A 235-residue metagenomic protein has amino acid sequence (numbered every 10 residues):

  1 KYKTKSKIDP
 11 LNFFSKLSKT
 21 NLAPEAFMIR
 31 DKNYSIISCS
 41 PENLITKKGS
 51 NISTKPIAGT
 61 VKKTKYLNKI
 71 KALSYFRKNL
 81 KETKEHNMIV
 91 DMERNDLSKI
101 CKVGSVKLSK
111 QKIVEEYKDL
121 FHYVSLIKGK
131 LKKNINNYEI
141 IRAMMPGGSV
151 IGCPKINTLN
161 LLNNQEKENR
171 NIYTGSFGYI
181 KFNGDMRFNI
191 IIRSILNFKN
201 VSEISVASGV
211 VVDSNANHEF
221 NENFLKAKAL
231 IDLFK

Functional and structural regions predicted by a protein language model:
K1-K235: Extended alpha-helical targeting/anchoring segments, especially N-terminal organellar/secretory targeting helices
